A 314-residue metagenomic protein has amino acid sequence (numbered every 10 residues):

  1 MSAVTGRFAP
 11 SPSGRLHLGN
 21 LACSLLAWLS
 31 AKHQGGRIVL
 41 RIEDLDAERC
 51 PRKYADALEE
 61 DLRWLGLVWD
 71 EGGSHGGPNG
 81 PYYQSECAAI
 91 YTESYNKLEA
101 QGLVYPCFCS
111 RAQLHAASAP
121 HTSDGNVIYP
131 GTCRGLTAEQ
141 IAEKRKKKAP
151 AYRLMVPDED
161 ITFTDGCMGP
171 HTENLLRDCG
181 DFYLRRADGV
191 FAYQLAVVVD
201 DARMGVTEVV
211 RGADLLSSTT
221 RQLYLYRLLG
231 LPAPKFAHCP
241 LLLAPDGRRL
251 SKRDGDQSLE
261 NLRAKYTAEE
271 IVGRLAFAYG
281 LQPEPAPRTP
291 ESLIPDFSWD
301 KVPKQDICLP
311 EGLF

Functional and structural regions predicted by a protein language model:
M1-R15, I38, L65, A142-E143 (+3 more regions): Non-catalytic terminal extensions that flank enzyme cores
M1-S118, T122, A213-D214, S218-L231 (+1 more regions): N-terminal Rossmann-like or analogous alpha/beta NTP/dinucleotide-binding catalytic cores that position adenine
D46-D56, A244-D246, P295-P303: Short, mixed-charge aromatic SLiMs
A55, A88, R111-L114, N126 (+5 more regions): Alpha-helix initiation and N-capping motif
V68, V104-Y105, S123-D124, E139 (+2 more regions): A general structural signal for well-ordered secondary-structure junctions
Y82-K97, H121-V127, P150-D158, A278-L293: Short secondary-structure transition/capping segments
N96-A100, A202, R263, A276: Alpha-helix boundary recognition
A112-S251, S258-L262, E311-F314: Active-site cores that bind ATP or allylic diphosphates and position pyrophosphate for catalysis
